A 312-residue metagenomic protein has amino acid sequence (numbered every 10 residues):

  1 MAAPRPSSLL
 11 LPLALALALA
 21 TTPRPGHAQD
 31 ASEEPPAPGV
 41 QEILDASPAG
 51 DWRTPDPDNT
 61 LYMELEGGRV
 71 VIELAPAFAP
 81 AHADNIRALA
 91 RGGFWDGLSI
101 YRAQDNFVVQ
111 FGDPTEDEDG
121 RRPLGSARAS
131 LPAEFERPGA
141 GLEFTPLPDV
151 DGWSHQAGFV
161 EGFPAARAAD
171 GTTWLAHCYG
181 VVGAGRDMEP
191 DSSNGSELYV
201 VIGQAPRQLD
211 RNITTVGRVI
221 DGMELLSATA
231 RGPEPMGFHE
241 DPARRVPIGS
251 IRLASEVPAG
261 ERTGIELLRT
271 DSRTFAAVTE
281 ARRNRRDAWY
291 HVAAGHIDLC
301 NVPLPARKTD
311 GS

Functional and structural regions predicted by a protein language model:
M1-L11: Bacterial N-terminal signal peptides that target proteins for export
A2, R24-G26: Intrinsic low-complexity/disordered segments
L10-T22: Bacterial N-terminal signal peptides
G26-S312: Cyclophilin-like peptidyl-prolyl cis-trans isomerases
